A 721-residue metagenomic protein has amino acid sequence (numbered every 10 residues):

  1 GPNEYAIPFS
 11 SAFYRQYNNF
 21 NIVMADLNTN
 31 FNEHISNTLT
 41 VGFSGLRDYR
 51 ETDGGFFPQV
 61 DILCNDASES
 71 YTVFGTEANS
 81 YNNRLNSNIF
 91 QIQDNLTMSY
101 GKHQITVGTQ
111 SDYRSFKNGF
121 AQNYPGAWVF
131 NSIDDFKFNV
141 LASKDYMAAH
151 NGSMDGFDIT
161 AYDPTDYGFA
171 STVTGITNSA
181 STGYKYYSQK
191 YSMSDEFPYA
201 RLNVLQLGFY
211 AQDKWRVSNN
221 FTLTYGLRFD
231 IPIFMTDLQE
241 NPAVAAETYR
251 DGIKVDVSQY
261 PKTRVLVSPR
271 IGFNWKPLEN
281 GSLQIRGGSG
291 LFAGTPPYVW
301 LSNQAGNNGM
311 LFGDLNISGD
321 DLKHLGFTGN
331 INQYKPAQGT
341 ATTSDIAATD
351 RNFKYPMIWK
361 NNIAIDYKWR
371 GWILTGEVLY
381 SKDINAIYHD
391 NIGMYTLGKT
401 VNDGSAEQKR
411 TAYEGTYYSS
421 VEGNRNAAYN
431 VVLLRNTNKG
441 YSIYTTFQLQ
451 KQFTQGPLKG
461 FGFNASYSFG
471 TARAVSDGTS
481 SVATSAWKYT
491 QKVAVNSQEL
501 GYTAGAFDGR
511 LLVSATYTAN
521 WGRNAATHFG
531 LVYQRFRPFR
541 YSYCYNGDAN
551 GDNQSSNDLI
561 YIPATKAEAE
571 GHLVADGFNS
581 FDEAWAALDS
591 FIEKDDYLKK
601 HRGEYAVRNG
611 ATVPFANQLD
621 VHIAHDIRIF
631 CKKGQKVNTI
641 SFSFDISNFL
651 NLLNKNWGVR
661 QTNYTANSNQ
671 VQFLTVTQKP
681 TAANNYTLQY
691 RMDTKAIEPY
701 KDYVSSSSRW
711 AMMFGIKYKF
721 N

Functional and structural regions predicted by a protein language model:
G1-F209, D251, K399-V401, K409 (+1 more regions): Replace "related TpsB outer-membrane translocases also match" with "some related outer-membrane beta-barrels such as
P2-F13, D53-S70, S87, D112 (+10 more regions): Flexible, surface-exposed loop regions and adjacent strand-edge segments of Gram-negative outer-membrane beta-barrel
N19-A25, V41, N88-D94, T109 (+8 more regions): Hydrophobic, lipid-facing positions within transmembrane beta-strands of outer-membrane proteins
E33-H34, M98-Q104, V217-N220, P277-L283 (+5 more regions): Short loop/turn motifs that connect adjacent beta-strands in outer-membrane beta-barrel proteins
L39-G45, V107-Y113, Y225-I231, G287-L291 (+7 more regions): Transmembrane beta-barrel strands of outer-membrane/channel proteins
C64, L238-S268, F273-L433, S442 (+5 more regions): Solvent-exposed loop/turn elements at secondary-structure boundaries
L379-R540: Gram-negative outer-membrane beta-barrel transporters
A406, T416, A526-K632, S668-Y700: Extracytoplasmic gating/loop element in the C-terminal half of outer-membrane beta-barrel translocons and assembly
